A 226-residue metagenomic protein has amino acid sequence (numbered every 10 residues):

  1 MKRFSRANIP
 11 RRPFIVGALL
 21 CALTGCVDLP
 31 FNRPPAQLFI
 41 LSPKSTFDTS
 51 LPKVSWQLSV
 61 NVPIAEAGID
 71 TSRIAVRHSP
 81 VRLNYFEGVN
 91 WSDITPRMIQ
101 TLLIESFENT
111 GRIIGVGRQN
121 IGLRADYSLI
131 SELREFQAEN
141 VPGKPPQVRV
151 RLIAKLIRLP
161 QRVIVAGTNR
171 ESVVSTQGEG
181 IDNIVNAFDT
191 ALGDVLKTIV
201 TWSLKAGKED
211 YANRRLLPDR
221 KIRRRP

Functional and structural regions predicted by a protein language model:
M1-N8: N-terminal secretory signal peptides that target proteins for export/translocation
R11-I15: N-terminal export leaders
C26-P96, K205-P226: A structural "domain/chain start" motif
V27-D48, T110-Q161, R224-R225: Surface-exposed short loop/turn segments
V54-W56, D70-S72, S79, E87 (+4 more regions): Envelope-exposed proteins and targeting segments
R82-N90, P160-T201: Short secondary-structure boundary motifs at beta->alpha junctions and helix caps
P96, Q100-I104, T110, D189-L192 (+2 more regions): Extracytoplasmic/secreted envelope proteins and their assembly/folding machinery, especially bacterial periplasmic
